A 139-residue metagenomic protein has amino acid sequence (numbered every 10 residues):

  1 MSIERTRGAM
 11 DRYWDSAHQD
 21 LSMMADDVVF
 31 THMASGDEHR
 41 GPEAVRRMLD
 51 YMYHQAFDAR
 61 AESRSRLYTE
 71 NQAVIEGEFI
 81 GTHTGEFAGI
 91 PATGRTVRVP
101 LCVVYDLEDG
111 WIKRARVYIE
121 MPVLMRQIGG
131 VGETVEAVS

Functional and structural regions predicted by a protein language model:
M1-S139: C-terminal and inter-domain tail/linker signature
